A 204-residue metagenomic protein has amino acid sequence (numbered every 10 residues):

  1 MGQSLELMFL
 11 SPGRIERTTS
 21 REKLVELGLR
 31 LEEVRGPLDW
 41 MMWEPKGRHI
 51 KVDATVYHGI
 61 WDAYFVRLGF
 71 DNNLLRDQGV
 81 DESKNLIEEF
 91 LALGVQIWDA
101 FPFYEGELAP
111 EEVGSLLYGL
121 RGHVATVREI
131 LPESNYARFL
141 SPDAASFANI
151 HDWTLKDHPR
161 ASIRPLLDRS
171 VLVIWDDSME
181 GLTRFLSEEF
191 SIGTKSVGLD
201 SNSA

Functional and structural regions predicted by a protein language model:
M1-E6, G59-V80: Glycine-rich, often proline-containing surface loops adjacent to acidic residues and nearby aromatics that form
M1-R35, V197-A204: Short, extreme N-terminal segment that most often corresponds to the first beta-strand
L7-F9, L24, V52-A54, V66-L68 (+1 more regions): Hydrophobic beta-strand residues in large extracellular and virion-surface proteins
R14-T18, N73-V80, S115-Y118, L182-T183: Short, surface-exposed beta-strand/loop "edge" segments at domain boundaries and coil↔beta transitions
L31-P45, H49: Short Gly/Thr-rich strand-loop-strand
K46-G69, G114-S203: Aromatic/basic-lined ligand-recognition segments that form π-stacking hydrophobic pockets flanked by Lys/Arg to engage
V80-A100: Well-ordered, non-membrane alpha-helical segments in soluble/globular domains
W98-E112: Acidic, metal/cofactor-coordinating or nucleic-acid-engaging core segments within structured domains
